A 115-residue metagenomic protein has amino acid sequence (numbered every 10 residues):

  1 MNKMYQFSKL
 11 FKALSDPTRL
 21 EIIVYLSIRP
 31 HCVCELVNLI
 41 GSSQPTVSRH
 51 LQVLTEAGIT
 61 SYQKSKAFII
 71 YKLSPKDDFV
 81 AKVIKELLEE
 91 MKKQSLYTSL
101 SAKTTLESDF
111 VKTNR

Functional and structural regions predicted by a protein language model:
N2, D78-R115: Amphipathic alpha-helical dimerization/coiled-coil segments that flank or bridge DNA-binding/regulatory modules
N2-T46, F68-D78: N-terminal helix-turn-helix DNA-binding core of bacterial DNA-binding proteins
S8-F11, L51, I84: A generic alpha-helix structural signal
P17-L20, C32, T60, K93 (+1 more regions): A general structural signal for well-ordered secondary-structure junctions
I23, V53-L54, E107: General helical structural elements
P30, S61, V83-K85: Single-residue recognition of alpha-helix boundary sites
N38, R49, T55-E56: Alpha-helical residues within the helix-turn-helix
E56-S65, K72-L73: Beta-hairpin "wing" of winged helix-turn-helix
